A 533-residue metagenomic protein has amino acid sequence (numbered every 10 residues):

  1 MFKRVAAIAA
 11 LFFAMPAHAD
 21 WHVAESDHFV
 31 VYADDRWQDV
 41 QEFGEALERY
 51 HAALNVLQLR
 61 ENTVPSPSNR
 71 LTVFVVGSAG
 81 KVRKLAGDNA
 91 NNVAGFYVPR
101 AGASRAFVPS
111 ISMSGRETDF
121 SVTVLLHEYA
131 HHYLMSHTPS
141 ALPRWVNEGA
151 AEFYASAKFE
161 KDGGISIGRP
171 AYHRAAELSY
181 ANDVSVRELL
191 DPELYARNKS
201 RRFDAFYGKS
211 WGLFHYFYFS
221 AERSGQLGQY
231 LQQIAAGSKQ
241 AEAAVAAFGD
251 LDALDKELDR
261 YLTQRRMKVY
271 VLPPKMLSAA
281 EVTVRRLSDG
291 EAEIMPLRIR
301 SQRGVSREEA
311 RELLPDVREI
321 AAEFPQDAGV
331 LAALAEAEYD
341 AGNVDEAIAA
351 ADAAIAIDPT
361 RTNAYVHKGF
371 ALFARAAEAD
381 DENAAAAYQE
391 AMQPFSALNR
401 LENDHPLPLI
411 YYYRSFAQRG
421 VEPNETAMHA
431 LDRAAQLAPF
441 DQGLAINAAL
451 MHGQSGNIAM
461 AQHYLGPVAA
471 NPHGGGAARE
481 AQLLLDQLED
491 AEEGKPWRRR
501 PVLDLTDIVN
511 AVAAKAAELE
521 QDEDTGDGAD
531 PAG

Functional and structural regions predicted by a protein language model:
A14-P16: N-terminal signal peptide c-region/cleavage motif recognized by signal peptidases
A19-P143, A157-K158, R187, D191-D204 (+1 more regions): Juxtacatalytic substrate-recognition/specificity segment
D88-S110, T138-V284: Acidic/His/Gly-enriched intrinsically disordered linker/tail segments that often contain short helix/coil "MoRF-like"
A236-A379, A397, D404, M460-H463 (+1 more regions): Beta/coil-rich, acidic/histidine-enriched accessory regions frequently appended to metallopeptidases
S301-Q302, E336, V366-A387, Q393-Q436: Alpha-helical adaptor scaffolds
E323, I357, L401, Q436-L437 (+1 more regions): Structural marker of alpha-solenoid helical repeat scaffolds
G369-F370, L409-Q418, L450-Q454, G476-K495: TPR/TPR-like alpha-solenoid helical repeat scaffolds
A387-Q393, G453, I458-G476, D486: TPR/TPR-like (Sel1-like) alpha-helical repeat modules
